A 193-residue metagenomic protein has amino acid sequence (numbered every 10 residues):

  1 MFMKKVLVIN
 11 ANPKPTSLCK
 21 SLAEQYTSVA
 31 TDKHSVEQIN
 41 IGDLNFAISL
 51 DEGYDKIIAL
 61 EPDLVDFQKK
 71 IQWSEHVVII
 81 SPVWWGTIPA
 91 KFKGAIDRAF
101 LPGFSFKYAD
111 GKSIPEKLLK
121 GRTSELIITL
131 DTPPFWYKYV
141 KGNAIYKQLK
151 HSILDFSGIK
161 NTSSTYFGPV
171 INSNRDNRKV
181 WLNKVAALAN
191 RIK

Functional and structural regions predicted by a protein language model:
M1-S105, N172-K193: N-terminal beta1-alpha1-beta2 submodule of the flavodoxin-like/Rossmannoid cofactor-binding fold
K4, H34, R122, I159-K160: A structural micro-motif
V8, V36-Q38, L126, N161-Y166: Conserved beta-strand scaffold positions in the cores of enzyme catalytic domains, especially in NTP/NDP-utilizing
N10-N12, I128-D131, Y166-V170: Short, histidine-centered active-site or binding-site loop motifs used for metal coordination, general acid-base
Q72, A90, L119-R122, K160: Structured loop/turn residues at beta-strand edges in well-structured enzyme cores
P102-K107, I159-T162: Short, structured loop/turn "capping" segments at alpha-beta junctions
K107-D155: Short, glycine-/small-residue-rich phosphate/pyrophosphate-handling segment
W136-K193: Glycine-rich phosphate/pyrophosphate-binding loop and the adjoining helix
